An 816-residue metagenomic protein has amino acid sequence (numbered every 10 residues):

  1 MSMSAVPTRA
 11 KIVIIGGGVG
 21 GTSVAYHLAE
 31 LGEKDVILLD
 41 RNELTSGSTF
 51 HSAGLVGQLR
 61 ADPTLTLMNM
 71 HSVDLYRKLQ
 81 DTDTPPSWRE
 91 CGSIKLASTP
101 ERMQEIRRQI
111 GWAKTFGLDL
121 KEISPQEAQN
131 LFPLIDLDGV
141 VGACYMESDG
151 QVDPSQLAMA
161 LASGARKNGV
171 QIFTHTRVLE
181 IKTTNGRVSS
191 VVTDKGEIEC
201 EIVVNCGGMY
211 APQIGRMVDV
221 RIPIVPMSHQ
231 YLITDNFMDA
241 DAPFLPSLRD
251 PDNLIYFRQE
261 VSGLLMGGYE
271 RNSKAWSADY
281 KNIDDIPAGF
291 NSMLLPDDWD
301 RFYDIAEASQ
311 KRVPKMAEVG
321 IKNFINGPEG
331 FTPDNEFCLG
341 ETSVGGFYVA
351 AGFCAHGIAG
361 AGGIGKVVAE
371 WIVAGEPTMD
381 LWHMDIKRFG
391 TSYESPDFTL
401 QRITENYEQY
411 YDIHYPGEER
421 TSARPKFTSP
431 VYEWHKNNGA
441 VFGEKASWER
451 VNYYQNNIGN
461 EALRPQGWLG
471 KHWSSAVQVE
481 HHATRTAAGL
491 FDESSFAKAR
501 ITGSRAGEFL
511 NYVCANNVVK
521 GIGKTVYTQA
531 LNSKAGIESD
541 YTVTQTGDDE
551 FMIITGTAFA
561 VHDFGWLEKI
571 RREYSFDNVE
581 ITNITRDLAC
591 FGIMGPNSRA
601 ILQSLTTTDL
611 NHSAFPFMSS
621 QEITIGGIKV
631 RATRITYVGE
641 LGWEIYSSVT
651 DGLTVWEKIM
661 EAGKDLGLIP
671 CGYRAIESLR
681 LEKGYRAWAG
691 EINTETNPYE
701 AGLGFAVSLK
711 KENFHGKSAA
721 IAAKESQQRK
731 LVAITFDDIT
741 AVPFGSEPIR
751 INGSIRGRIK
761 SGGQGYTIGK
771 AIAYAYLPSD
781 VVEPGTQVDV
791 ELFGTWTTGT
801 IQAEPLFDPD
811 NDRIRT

Functional and structural regions predicted by a protein language model:
V6-G20, I37: Beta1/beta-strand and adjacent pyrophosphate-binding region of the FAD-binding site in flavoprotein oxidoreductases
S23, G57, I181-I283, P287-P296 (+4 more regions): Flavin-dependent oxidoreductases
A29-T49: Glycine-rich FAD pyrophosphate-binding loop
A53-Q58, S93-K95, V218-P243, A497-R500 (+3 more regions): Central beta-strand plus flanking loop segment that forms part of the substrate or channel wall within the catalytic
G54-L131, D252-F257, V261-L265, A275 (+3 more regions): Dinucleotide-binding Rossmann-like beta1-alpha1 core, especially the glycine-rich loop that anchors the ADP
L75-K78, S98-T174, E180-R187, V192 (+3 more regions): Flavin (FAD/FMN) cofactor-binding and adjacent substrate-gating region of FAD-dependent oxidoreductase domains
P154, V261, S292-I413, E419-K426: C-terminal catalytic lobe of FAD-dependent flavoproteins
M379-D380, I386-T816: Glycine/proline-enriched, intrinsically flexible loops and inter-domain linkers
